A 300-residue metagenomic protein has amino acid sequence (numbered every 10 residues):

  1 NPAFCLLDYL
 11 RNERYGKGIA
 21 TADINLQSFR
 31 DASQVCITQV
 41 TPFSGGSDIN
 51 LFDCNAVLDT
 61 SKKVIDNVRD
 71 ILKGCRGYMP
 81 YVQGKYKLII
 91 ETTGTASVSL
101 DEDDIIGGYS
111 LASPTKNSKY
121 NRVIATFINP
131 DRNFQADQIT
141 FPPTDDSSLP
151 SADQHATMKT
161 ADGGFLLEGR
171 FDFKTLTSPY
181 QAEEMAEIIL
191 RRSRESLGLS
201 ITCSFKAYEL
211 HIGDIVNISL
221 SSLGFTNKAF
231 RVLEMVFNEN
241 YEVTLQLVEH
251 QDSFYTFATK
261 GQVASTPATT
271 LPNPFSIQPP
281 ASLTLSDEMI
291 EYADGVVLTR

Functional and structural regions predicted by a protein language model:
N1-R300: C-terminal extracytoplasmic interaction modules
